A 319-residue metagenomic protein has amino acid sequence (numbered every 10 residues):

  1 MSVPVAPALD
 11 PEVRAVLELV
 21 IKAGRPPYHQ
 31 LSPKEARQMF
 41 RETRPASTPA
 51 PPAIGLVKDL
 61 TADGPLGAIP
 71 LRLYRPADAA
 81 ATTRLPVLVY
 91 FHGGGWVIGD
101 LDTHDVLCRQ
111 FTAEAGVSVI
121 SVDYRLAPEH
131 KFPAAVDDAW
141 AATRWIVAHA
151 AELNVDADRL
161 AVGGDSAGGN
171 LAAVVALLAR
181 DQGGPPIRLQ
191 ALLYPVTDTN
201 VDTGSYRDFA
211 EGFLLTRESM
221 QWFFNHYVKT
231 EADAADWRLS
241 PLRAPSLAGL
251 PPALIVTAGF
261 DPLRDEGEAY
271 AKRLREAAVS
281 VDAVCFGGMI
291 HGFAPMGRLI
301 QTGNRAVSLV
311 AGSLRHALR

Functional and structural regions predicted by a protein language model:
M1-P76, L318-R319: A glycine/proline-hinged amphipathic helix-loop "lid/cap" segment that gates access to hydrophobic ligand pockets
D63-P65, L71-R84, L242-L247: Short beta-strand-to-loop junctions in surface cap/lid or active-site-entrance loops
R84-G94: Short beta-strand element of the alpha/beta-hydrolase
D102-S121: Short amphipathic alpha-helix adjacent to the substrate-entry channel of hydrolases
H130-E152: Alpha/beta-hydrolase active-site loop
V147-V162, Q182: Gly/Ser-rich "nucleophile elbow"/oxyanion-hole loop immediately N-terminal to the catalytic nucleophile in hydrolases
A157-D158, A173-R319: Alpha/beta hydrolase fold serine-hydrolase catalytic domain that processes acyl esters and thioesters
G164, G168, A172: Gly/Ala-rich beta-loop-alpha elbow adjacent to hydrolase catalytic centers
